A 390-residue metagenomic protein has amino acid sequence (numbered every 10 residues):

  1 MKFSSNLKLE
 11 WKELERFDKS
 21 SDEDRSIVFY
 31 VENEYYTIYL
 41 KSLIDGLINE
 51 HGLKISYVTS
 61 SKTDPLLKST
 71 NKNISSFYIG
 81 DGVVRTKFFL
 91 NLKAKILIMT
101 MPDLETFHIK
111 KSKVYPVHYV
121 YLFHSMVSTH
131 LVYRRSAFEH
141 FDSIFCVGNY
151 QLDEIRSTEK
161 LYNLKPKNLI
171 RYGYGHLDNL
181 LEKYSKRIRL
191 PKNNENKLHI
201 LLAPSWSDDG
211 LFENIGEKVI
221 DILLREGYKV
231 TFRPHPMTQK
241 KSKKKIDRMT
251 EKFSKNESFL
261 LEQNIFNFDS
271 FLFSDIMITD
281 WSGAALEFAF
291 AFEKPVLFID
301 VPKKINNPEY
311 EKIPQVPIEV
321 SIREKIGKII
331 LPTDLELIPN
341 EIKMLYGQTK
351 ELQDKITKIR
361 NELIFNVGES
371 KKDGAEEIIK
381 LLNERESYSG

Functional and structural regions predicted by a protein language model:
M1-S26, G390: Membrane-proximal basic amphipathic "stem/tether" segments
K2-K12, A137-L211, P236-Q239: A nucleotide-sugar donor-handling region in carbohydrate enzymes
V28-E182: Active-site and donor-binding regions of nucleotide-sugar-utilizing enzymes
Y36-G52, G175-M249, P332-L335, Y346-G347 (+2 more regions): Conserved catalytic-core segment of nucleotide-activated headgroup transferases in glycan assembly
V58-K72, L224-L261: Catalytic donor nucleotide-activated moiety binding site of glycosyltransferases and closely related
D81, R85, K244-L286: Donor nucleotide-activated moiety binding/catalytic core segment of transferases that use nucleotide-activated donors
P166, G283-E362: Catalytic binding pocket for nucleotide-activated donors in carbohydrate/polymer assembly enzymes
V367-G390: C-terminal alpha-helical cap of glycosyltransferases
